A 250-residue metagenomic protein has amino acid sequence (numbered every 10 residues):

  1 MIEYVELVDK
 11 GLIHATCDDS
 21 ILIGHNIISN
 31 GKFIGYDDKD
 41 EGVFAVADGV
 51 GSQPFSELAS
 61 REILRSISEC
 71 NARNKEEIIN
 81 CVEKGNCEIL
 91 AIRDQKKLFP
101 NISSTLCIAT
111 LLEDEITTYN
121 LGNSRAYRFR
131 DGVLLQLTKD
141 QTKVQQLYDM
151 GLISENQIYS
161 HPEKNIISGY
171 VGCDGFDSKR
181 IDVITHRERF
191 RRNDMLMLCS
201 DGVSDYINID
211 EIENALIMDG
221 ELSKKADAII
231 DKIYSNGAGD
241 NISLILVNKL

Functional and structural regions predicted by a protein language model:
M1-L250: PP2C/PPM-type serine/threonine phosphatase catalytic domain
